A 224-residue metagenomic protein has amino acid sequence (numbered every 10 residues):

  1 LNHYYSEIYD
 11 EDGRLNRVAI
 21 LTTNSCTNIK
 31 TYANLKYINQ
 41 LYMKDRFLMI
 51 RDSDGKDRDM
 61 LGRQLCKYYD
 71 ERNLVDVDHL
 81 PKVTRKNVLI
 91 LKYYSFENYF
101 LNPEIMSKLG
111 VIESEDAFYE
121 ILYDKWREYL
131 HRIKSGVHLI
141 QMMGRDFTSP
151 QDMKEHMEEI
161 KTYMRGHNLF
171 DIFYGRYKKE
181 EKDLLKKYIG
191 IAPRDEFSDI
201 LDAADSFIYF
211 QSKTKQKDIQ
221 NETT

Functional and structural regions predicted by a protein language model:
L1-T224: Acidic, divalent-metal-binding catalytic cores of TOPRIM and closely related two-metal-ion phosphodiester/pyrophosphate
